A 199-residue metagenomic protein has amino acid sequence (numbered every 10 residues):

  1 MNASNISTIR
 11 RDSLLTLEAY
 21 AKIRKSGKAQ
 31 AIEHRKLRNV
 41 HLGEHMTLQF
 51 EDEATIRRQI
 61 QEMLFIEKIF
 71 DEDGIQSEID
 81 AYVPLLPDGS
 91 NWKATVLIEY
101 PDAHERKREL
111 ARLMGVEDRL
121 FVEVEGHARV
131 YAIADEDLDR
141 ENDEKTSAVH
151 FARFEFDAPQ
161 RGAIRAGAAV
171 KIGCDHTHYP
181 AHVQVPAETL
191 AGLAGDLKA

Functional and structural regions predicted by a protein language model:
N2-T95, E99-A199: Long, contiguous binding/interaction regions
